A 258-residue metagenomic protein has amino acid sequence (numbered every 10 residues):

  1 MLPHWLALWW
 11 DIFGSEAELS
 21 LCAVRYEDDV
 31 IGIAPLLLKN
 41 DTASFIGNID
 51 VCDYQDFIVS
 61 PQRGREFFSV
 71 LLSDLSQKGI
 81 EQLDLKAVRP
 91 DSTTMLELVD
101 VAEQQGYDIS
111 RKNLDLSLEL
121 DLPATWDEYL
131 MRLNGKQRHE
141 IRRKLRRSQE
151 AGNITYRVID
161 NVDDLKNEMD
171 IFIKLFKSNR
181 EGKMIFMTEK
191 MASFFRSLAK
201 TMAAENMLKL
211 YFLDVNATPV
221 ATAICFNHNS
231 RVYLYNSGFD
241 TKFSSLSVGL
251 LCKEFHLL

Functional and structural regions predicted by a protein language model:
M1-N48, A87-S245: A conserved beta-strand-loop-helix scaffold within acyl/acetyltransferase catalytic domains
N40, I58-P61, L75, G79: Generic hydrophobic/packing signal
Y54-P61, I185: The substrate-binding groove and active-site-proximal loops of carbohydrate-active enzymes, especially glycoside
Q62-D74, S244-L258: Conserved acetyl-CoA-binding loop-helix of GNAT-fold acetyltransferases
G79-V88: Conserved GNAT acetyl-CoA-binding A-motif
